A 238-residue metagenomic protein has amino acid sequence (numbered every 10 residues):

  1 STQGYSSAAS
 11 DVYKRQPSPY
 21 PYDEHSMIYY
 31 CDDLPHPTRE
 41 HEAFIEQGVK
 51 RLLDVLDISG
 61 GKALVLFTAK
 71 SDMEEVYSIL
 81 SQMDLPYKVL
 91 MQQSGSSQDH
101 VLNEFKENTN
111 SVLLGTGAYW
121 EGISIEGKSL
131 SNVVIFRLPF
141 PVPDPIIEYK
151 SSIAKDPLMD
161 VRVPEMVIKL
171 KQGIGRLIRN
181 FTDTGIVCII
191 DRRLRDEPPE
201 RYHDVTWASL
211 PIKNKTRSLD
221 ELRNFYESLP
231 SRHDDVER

Functional and structural regions predicted by a protein language model:
S1-T2: Short, exposed "boundary/linker" segments that immediately precede the start of a downstream structural module
S7-R238: ASCE RecA-like P-loop NTPase motor cores that couple ATP hydrolysis to mechanical translocation on nucleic acids
